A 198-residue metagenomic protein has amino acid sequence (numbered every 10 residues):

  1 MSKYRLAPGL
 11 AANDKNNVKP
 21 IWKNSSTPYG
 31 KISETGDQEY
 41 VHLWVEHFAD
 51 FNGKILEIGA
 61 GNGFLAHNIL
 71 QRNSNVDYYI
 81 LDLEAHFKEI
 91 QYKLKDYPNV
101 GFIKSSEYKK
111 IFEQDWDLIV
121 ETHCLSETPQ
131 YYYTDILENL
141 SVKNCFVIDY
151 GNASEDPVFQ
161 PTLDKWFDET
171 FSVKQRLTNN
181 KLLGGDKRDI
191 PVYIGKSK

Functional and structural regions predicted by a protein language model:
M1-D50: Conserved Class I S-adenosyl-L-methionine-dependent methyltransferase catalytic core
N52-G61: Conserved class I S-adenosyl-L-methionine
N62-N73: Conserved SAM-binding loop of SAM-dependent methyltransferases across substrates and taxa, primarily the Class I
V76-Y97: Class I SAM-dependent methyltransferase SAM/SAH-binding core
I90-F112: S-adenosyl-L-methionine
V120: A conserved beta-strand element that flanks and buttresses the S-adenosyl-L-methionine
E127-N139: A short, conserved alpha-helix within the catalytic core of class I
V142-S154: Conserved beta-strand signature within the Rossmann-like core of class I S-adenosyl-L-methionine
